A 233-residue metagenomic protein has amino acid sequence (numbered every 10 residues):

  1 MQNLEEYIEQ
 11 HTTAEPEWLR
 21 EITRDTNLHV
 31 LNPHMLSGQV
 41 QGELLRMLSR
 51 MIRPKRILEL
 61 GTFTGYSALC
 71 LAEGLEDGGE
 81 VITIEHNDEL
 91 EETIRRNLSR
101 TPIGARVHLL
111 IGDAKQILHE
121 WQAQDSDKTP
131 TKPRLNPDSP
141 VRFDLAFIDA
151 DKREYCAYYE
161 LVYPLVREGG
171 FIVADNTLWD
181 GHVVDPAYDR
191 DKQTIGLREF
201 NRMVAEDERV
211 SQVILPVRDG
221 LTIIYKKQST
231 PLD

Functional and structural regions predicted by a protein language model:
M1-L19, R24, V30-L31: N-terminal auxiliary segments of SAM/dcSAM-dependent transferases
T12-P16, V30-E43, R50: Conserved SAM-binding loop and adjacent beta-strand
R20-E21, H34-M35, V213: Short, hydrophobic secondary-structure boundary micro-motifs
E21-D25, L44-M47: Residue-level detector of alpha-helical secondary structure
T26, V30-P33, G79, F147: Short amphipathic alpha-helical interaction patches enriched in hydrophobic/aromatic residues with interspersed Lys/Arg
Q39-D233: S-adenosylmethionine/decaboxylated-SAM
